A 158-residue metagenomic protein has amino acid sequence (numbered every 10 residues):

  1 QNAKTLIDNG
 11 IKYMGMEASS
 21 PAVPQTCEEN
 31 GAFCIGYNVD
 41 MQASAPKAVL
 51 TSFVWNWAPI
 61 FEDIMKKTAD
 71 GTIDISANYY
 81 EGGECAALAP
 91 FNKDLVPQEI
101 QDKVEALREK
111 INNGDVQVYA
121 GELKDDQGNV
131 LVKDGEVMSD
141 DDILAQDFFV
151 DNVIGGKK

Functional and structural regions predicted by a protein language model:
Q1-K158: A residue-level marker of the well-folded mature domains of exported/periplasmic proteins
